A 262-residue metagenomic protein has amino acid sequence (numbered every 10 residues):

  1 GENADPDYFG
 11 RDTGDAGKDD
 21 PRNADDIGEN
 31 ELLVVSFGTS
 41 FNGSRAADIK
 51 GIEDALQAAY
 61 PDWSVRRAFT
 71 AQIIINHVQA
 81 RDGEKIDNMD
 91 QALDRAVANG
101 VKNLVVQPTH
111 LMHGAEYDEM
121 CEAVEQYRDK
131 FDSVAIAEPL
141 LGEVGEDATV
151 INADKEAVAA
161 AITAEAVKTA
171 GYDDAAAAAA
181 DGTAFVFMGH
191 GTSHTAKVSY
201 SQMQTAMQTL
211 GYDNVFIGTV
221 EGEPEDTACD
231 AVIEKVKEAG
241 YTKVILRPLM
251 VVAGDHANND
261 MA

Functional and structural regions predicted by a protein language model:
G1-I245, M250-A262: Extended amphipathic ligand-handling, pore-lining, and cofactor/metal-binding catalytic surfaces
